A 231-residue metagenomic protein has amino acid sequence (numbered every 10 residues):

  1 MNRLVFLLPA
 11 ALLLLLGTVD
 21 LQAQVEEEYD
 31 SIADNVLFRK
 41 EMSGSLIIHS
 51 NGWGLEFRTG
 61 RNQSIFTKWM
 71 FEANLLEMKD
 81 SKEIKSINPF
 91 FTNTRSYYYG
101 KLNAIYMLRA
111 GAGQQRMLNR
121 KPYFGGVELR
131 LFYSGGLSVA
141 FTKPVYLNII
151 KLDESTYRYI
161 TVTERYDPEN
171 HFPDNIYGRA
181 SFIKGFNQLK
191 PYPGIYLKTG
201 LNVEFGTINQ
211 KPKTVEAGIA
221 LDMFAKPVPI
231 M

Functional and structural regions predicted by a protein language model:
M1-N35: Cleavable N-terminal export/targeting peptides
A23-L76: Short glycine/proline- and aromatic-enriched beta-strand/turn motifs that initiate or cap beta-hairpins
D30-I32, E41-S43, T94-Y99, K121 (+2 more regions): Extracellular loop and loop/strand-boundary signature of outer-membrane beta-barrel proteins
D34-K40, N62-W69, L102, L118-L129 (+1 more regions): Short loop/turn motifs that connect adjacent beta-strands in outer-membrane beta-barrel proteins
M42-L46, L55, W69-A73, L108-A110 (+3 more regions): Transmembrane beta-strands of outer-membrane beta-barrel proteins
I48-G52, R61, L75-S81, Q114-L118 (+3 more regions): Transmembrane beta-strands of outer-membrane beta-barrel pores
N74-R109, G113-F124: Outer-membrane beta-barrel translocator/channel fold
S134-E216, A220-M231: Outer-membrane beta-barrel transmembrane domain signature
